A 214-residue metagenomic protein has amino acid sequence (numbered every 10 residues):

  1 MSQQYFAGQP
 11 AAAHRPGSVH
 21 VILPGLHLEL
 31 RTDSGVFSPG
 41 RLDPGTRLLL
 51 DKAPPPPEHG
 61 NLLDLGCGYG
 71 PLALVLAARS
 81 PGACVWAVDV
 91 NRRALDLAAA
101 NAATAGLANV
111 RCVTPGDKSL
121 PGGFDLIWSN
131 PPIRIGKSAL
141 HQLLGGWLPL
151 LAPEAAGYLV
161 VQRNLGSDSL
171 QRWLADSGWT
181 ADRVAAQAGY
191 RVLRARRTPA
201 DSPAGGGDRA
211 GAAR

Functional and structural regions predicted by a protein language model:
M1-G25, S34-G35, P39, A213-R214: N-terminal auxiliary segments of SAM/dcSAM-dependent transferases
R31, R111-V113, D182-V184: General small-molecule cofactor/ligand-binding pocket signal
P44-S129: Conserved SAM/SAH cofactor-binding pocket of Class I
L126-A139: Glycine-rich phosphate-binding "P-loop"
H141-P153: A short glycine-rich, Lys/Arg-flanked "PGG" loop and its adjoining helix->strand segment in the class I
E154-V161: Conserved beta-strand signature within the Rossmann-like core of class I S-adenosyl-L-methionine
Q162-W179: Conserved class I S-adenosyl-L-methionine
A186-R214: Core SAM-dependent methyltransferase catalytic element
